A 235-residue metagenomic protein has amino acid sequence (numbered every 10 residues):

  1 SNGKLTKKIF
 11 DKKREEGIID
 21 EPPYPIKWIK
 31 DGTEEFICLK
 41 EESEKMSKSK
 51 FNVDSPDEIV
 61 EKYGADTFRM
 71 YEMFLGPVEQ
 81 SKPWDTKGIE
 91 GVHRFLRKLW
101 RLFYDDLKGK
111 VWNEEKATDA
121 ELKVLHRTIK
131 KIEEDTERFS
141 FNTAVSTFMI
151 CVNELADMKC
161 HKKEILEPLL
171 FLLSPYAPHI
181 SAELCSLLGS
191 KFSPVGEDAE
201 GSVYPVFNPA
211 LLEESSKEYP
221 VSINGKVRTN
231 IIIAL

Functional and structural regions predicted by a protein language model:
S1-E15, I26-A65, E79-E90, A210-L212 (+1 more regions): Conserved phosphate-binding loops in nucleotide/dinucleotide-binding enzymes
G3-I19, S193-S202: Short, positively charged
P22-P23: Surface-exposed intrinsically disordered loops and tails
P56-I232: Helix-rich, typically C-terminal accessory recognition domains appended to large enzymatic cores
